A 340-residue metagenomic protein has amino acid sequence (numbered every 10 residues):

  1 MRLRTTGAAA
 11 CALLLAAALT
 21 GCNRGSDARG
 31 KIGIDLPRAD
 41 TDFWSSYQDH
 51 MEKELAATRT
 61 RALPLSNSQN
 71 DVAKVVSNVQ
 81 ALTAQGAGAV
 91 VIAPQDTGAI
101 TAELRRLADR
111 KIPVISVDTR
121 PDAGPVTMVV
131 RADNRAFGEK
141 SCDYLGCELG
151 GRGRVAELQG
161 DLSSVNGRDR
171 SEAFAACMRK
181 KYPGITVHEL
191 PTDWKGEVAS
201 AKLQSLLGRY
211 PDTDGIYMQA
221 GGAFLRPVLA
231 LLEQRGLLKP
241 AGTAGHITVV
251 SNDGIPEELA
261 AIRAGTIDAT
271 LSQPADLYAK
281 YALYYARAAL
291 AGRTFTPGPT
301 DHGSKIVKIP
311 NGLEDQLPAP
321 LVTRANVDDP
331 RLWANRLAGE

Functional and structural regions predicted by a protein language model:
C22-G25: Bacterial signal peptide processing site
K31-H50, E54-T58, L63-S77, A87 (+3 more regions): Extracytoplasmic "Venus flytrap"
G33-D35, G86-P94, P113-V117, A156-E157 (+4 more regions): Periplasmic-binding protein-like
F43-T58, F137-S141, V165-I185, K202 (+1 more regions): Short, solvent-exposed amphipathic alpha-helices that sit in or adjacent to ligand/effector-binding or catalytic
V75, V130-V155, R168-D169, A199-S200 (+2 more regions): Hydrophobic alpha-helical segments within soluble ligand-binding/sensing domains
I92-A108, F174, T192-A261: Hydrophobic alpha-helical
G98-A136, Y144, R154, I255-A261 (+1 more regions): Flexible loop/hinge segments that line or gate small-molecule binding clefts
N166, C177-M178, Y281, Y285-E340: Hinge/cleft segment of the Venus flytrap/periplasmic-binding protein
